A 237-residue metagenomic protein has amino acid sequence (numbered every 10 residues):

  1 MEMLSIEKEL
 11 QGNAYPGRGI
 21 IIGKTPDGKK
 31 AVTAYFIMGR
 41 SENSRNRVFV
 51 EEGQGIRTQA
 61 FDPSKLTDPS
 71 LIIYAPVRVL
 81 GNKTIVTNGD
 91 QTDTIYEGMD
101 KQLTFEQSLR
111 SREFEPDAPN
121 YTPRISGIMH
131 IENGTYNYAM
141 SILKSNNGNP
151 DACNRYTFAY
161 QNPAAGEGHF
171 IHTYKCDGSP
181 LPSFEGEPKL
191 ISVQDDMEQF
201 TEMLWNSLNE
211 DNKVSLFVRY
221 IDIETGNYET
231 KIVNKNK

Functional and structural regions predicted by a protein language model:
M1-K237: Conserved short alpha-helical segments that host acidic/polar catalytic motifs at enzyme active sites
